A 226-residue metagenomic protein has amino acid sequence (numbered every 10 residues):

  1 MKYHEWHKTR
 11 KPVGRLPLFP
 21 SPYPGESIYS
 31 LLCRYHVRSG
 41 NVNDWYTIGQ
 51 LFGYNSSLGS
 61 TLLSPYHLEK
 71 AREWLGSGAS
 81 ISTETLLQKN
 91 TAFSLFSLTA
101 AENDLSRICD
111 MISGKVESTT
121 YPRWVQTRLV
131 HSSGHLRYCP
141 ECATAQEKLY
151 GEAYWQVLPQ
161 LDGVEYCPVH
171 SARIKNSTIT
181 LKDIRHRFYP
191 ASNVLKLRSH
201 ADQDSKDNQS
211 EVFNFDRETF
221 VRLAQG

Functional and structural regions predicted by a protein language model:
K2-H135, A143-Q146, A153, L158 (+1 more regions): A structured, charge-rich N-terminal accessory region that forms the first stable segment of a protein and links
S82, L136, P140, T180-L181 (+1 more regions): Alpha-helix initiation/capping motif
R137-C142, Y166-V169: Short, cysteine/histidine-rich loop/knuckle motifs that typically chelate Zn2+
T144-K148, A172-K175: Short functional micro-motifs and their immediate structural scaffolds
Y150-W155, S177-T180: A short secondary-structure junction signal
Q160-G226: Domain-exit/linker segments immediately C-terminal to small folded modules
